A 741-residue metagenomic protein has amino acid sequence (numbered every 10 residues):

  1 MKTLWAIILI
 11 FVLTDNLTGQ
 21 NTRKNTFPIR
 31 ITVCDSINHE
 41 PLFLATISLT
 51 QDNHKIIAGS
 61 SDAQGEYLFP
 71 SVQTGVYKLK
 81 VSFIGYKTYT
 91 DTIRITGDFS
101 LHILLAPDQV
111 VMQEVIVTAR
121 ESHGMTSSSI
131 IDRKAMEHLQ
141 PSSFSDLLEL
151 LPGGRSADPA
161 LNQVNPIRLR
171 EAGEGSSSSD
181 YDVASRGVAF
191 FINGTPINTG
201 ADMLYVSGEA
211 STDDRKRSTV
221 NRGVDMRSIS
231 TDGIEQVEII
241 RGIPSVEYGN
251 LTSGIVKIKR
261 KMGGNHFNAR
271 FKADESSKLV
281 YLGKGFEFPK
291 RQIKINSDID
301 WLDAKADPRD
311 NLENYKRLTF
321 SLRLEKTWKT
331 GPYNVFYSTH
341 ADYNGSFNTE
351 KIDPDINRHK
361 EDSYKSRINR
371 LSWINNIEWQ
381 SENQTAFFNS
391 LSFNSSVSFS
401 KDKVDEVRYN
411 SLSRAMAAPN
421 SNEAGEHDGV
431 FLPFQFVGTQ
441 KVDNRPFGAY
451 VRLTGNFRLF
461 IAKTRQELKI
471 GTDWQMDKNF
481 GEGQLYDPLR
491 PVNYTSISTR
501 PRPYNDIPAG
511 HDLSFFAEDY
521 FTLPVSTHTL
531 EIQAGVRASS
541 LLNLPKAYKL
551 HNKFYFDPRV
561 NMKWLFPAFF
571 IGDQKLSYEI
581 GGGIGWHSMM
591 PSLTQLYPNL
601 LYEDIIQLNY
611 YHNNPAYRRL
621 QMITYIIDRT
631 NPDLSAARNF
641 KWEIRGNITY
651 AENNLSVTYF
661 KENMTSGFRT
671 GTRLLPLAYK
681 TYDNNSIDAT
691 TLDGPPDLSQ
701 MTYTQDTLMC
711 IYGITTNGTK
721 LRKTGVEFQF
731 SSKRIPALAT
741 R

Functional and structural regions predicted by a protein language model:
P28, I234, N268-D303, D310-F393: Transmembrane beta-barrel wall of Gram-negative outer-membrane proteins
T32-N38, A45-T50, S82-I84, T96-H138: Short, acidic, small-residue-rich periplasmic hinge/interaction motif at the N-terminus of Gram-negative outer-membrane
T46-S48, D52-S60, Q64, V115-S142 (+3 more regions): N-terminal periplasmic "start-of-domain" segments of outer-membrane beta-barrel proteins
P70, T195-I240: Short acidic/polar hinge/loop motifs at secondary-structure boundaries that mediate gating or recognition
S100-L104, F144-L147, P166-R168, F191 (+2 more regions): N-terminal periplasmic accessory domains that precede and gate Gram-negative outer-membrane beta-barrel machines
S145, E149-E209: Extracytoplasmic beta-strand/coil segments of soluble accessory domains associated with Gram-negative outer-membrane
W328-N344, Y364-A547: Face-selective signature of the C-terminal outer-membrane beta-barrel domain
G448-Y450, N654-T740: Outer membrane beta-barrel strand-and-loop segments of large Gram-negative receptors, especially TonB-dependent
